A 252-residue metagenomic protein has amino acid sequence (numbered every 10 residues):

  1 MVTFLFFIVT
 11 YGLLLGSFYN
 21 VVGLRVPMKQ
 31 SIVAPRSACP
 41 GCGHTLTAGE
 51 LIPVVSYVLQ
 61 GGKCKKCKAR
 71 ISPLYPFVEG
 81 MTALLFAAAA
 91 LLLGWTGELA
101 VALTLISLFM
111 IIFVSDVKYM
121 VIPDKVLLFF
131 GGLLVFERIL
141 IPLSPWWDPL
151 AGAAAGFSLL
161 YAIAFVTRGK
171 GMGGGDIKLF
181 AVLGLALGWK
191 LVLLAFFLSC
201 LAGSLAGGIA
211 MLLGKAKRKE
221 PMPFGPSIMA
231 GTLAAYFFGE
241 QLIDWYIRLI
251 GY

Functional and structural regions predicted by a protein language model:
T3-F18, A162-K170, A181-Y252: Alpha-helical transmembrane segments
L5-T10, P76-L84, A88, L99-L103 (+6 more regions): Hydrophobic alpha-helical transmembrane segments
F18, G80-L92, L133-E137: Membrane-embedded alpha-helical segments in integral membrane proteins
Y19-L74, F224: Membrane-proximal soluble regions of multi-pass membrane proteins
R25-V33, L91-W95, V117, P142-L143 (+5 more regions): Transmembrane helix-loop junctions in multipass membrane proteins, especially transporters and channels
K29-Q30, C64-Y75, V114-L128, F165-I177 (+1 more regions): Interhelical loop and helix-boundary elements at the membrane-water interface of polytopic inner-membrane proteins
A48-E50, P73, T96-L99, P145-W146: Membrane-helix interface segments
L99-S204, D244-Y252: Functional transmembrane core segments of multi-pass inner-membrane proteins
